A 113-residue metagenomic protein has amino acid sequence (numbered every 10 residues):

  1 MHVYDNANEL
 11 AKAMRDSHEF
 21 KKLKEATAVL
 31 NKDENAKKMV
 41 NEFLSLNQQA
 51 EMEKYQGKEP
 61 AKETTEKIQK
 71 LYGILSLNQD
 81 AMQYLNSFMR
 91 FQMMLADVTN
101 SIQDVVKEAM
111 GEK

Functional and structural regions predicted by a protein language model:
M1-K113: Terminal, compositionally biased segments used for targeting/anchoring and flexible tails
